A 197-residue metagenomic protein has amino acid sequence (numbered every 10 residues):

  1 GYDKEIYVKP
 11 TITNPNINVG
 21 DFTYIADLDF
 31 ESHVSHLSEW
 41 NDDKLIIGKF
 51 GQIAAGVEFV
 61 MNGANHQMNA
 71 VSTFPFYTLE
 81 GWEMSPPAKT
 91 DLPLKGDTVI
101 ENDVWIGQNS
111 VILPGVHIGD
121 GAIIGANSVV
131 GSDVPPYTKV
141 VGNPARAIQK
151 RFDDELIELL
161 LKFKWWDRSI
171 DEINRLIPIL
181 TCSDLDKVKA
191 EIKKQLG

Functional and structural regions predicted by a protein language model:
G1-D103, Q108-S110, A145, D154-G197: Domain-scale signature associated with acetyltransferase and cell-envelope carbohydrate enzymes
G48-F50, G121, G125-N127: Outer-envelope exported proteins of Gram-negative bacteria
L94, N109-A122, V130-S132: Beta-rich strand-turn-strand
S132-D133, L160: Compositionally biased, intrinsically disordered low-complexity regions
Q149: Gly/Ser/Thr-rich active-site loops/lids in small-molecule metabolic enzymes that frequently grip phosphoryl groups
